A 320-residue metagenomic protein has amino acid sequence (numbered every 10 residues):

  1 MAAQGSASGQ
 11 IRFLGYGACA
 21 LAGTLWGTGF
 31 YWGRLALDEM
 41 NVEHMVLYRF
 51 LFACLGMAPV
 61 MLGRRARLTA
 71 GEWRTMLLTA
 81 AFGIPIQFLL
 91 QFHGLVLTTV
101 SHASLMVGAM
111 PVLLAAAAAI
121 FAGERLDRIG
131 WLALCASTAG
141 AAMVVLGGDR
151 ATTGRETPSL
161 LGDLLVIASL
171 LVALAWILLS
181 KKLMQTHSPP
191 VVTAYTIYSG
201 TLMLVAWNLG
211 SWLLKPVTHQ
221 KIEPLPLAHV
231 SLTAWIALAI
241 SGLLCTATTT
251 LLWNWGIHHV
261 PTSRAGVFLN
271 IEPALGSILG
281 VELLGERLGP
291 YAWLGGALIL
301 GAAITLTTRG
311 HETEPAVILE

Functional and structural regions predicted by a protein language model:
M1-L21, A66, A109-L171, Y291 (+1 more regions): Juxtamembrane helix-loop boundary signature in multi-pass membrane transporters
I11-Y16, E39-E43, L47, L68-R74 (+4 more regions): Juxtamembrane helix-entry segments on the extracytoplasmic side of multipass membrane proteins
L14-G15, D38-I86, L113-A117, L171-L179 (+3 more regions): Transmembrane alpha-helices of multi-pass small-molecule transport proteins
C19, G71-A80, L126-A139, H187-T196: Cytoplasmic-side transmembrane-helix entry/capping segments in multi-pass membrane proteins
G23, Y31, C54-M57, L114-A116 (+4 more regions): Transmembrane alpha-helical segments that form core, pore/gating elements of small-molecule transporters/exporters
T24-F30, A58-V107, A117, M143 (+1 more regions): Specific transmembrane alpha-helical segments of multi-pass solute transporters/efflux pumps, especially DMT/EamA
H44-L55, G83, F88, F92-L134 (+3 more regions): Specific alpha-helical transmembrane segments that line the substrate/conduction pathway and gating interfaces
V46-Y48, H102-M110, L178-L202, L238 (+1 more regions): Helix-helix packing/entry segments at the starts of transmembrane helices
